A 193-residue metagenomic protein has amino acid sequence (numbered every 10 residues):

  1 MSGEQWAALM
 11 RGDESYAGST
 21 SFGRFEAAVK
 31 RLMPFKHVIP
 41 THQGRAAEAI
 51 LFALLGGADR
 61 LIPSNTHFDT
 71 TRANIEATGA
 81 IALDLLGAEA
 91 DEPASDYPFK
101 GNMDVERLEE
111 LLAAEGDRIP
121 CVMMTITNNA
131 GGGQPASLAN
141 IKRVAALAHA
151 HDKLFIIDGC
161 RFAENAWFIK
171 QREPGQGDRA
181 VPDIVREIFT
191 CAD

Functional and structural regions predicted by a protein language model:
M1: Conserved oxyanion/phosphate-binding beta-strand-loop segments in alpha/beta enzyme cores
Q5, E14-V38, H42-D193: Conserved PLP-enzyme active-site core in the AAT-like
R11: Aromatic- and Gly/Pro-rich donor/ligand-binding loops that form nucleotide- or phosphate-bearing donor binding pockets
